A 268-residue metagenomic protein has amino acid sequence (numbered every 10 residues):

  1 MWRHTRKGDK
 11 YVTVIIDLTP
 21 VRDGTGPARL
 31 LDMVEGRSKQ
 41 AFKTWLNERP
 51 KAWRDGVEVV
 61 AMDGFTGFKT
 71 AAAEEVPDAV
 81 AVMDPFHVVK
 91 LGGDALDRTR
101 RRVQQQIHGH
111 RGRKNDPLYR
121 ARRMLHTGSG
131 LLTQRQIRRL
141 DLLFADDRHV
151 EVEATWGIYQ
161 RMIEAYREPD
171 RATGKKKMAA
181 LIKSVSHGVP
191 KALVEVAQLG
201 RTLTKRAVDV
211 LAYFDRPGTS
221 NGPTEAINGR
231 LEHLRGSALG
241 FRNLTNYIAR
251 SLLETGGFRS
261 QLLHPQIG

Functional and structural regions predicted by a protein language model:
M1-A61, T66-E74: RNase H-like nuclease fold core
R3, A28, F86-V89, I227-N228: Alpha-helical hydrophobic packing sites
H4, T19-R22, A79-V80, L96-I107 (+2 more regions): Conserved NTP-handling cores and scaffolds of large molecular machines
T5, D32, E58-M62, V82 (+5 more regions): Hydrophobic alpha-helical scaffolding
D63-T66, A73-D116, E225: Conserved beta-strand -> loop -> alpha-helix junction used to position metal-binding or nucleic-acid-contacting
N115-V196: Helix-loop elements that line ligand-binding/catalytic pockets
S186-G268: Basic, amphipathic alpha-helical segments enriched in Lys/Arg and hydrophobic/aromatic residues
